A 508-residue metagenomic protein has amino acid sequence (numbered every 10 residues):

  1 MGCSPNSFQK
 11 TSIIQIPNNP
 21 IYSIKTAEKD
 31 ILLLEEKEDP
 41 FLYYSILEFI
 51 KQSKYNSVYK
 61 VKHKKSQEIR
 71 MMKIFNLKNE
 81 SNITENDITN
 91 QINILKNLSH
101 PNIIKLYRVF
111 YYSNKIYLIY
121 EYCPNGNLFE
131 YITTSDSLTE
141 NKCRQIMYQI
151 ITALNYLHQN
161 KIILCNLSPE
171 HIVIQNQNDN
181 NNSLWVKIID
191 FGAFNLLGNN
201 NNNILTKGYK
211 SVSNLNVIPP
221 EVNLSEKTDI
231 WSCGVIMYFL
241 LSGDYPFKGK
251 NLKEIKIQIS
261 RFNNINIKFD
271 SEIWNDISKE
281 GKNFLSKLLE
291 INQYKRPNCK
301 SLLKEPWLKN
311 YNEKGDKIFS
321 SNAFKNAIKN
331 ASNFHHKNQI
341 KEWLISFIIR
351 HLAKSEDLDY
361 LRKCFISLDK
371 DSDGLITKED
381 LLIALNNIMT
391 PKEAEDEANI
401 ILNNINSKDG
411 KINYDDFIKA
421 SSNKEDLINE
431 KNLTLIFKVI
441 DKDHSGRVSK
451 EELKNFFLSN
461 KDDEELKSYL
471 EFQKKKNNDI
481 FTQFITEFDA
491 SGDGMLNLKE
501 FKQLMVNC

Functional and structural regions predicted by a protein language model:
S57-L77: Glycine-rich ATP phosphate-binding loop
F75-L98: Conserved N-lobe beta3->alphaC-helix segment of eukaryotic protein kinase catalytic domains
R108-V109: A short, aromatic-enriched beta-strand patch in the conserved N-lobe beta-sheet of the protein kinase catalytic domain
N114-N127, Y131: Conserved short submotifs of the Hanks-type protein kinase catalytic core that shape the nucleotide-binding pocket
I146-M147: Activation segment signature within eukaryotic-like protein kinase domains
H158-Q175: Catalytic-loop of the protein kinase fold
I345-S346, T377-P391, I412-K424, S449-E464 (+1 more regions): Amphipathic regulatory helices of Ca2+-sensor modules
